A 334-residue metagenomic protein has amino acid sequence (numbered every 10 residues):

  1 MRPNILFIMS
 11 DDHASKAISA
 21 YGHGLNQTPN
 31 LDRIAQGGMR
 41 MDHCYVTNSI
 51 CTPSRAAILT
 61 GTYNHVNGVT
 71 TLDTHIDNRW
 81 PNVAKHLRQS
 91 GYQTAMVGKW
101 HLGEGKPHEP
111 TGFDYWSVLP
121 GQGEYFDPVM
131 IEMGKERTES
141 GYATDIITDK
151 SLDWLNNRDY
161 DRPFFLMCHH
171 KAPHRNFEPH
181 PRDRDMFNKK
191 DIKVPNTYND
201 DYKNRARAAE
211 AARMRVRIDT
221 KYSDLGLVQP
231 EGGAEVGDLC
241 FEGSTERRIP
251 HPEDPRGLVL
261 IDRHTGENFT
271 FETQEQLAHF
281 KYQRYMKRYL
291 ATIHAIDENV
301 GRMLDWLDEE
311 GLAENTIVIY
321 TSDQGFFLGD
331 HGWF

Functional and structural regions predicted by a protein language model:
M1-F334: Formylglycine-dependent sulfatase
